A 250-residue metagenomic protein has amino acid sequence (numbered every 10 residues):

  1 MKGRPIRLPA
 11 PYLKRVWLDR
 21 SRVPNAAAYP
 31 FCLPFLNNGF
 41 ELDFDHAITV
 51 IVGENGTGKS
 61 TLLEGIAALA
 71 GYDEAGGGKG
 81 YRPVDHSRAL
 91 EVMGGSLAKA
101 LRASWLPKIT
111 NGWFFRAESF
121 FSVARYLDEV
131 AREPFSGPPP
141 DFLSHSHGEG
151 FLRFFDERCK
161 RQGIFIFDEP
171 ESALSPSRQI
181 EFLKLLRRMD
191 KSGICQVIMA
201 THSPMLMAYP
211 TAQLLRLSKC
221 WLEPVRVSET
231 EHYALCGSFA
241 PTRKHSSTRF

Functional and structural regions predicted by a protein language model:
R4-F40: N-terminal pre-Walker A segment at the start of P-loop NTPase domains
L36-H46, R158-K160, K191: Phosphate-binding P-loop
H46-Y81: Phosphate-binding glycine-rich loops of NTP-binding sites
Y72-R102: Flexible phosphate/Mg2+-sensing switch loops adjacent to catalytic phosphate-binding sites
K108, F120-S144: Conserved P-loop NTPase mechanochemical-coupling segment
D141, H145-E169, S177-S192: GG-anchored amphipathic helix commonly corresponding to the ABC/SMC/Rad50 NBD signature/C-loop
S177, E181-I198, H202-F250: C-terminal lobe/lid and adjacent interdomain/linker elements of RecA-like ASCE P-loop ATPase modules
